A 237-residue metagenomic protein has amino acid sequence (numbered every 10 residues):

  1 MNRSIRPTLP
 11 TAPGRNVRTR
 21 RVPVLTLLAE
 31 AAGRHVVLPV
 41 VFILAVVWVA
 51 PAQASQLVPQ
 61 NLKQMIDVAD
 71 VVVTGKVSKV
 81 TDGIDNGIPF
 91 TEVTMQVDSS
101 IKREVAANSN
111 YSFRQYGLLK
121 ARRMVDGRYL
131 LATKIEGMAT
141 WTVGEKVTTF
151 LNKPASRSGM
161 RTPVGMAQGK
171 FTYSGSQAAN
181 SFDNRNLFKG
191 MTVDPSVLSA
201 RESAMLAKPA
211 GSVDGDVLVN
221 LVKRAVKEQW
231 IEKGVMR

Functional and structural regions predicted by a protein language model:
M1-G33: N-terminal secretory signal peptides that target proteins for export/translocation
G33-W48: Bacterial N-terminal signal peptides
W48-A54: Sec/Tat signal peptide C-region and signal peptidase I cleavage site
Q53, G127-R237: Netrin-like (NTR/C345C) domain of secreted extracellular proteins
M65-T74: Short coil-to-beta-strand transition motifs
S78-T81: Conserved positions in beta-strands of structured domains
G83-T94: Short aromatic-glycine-enriched beta-strand elements
N108-K134: Beta-strand/loop nucleic-acid-binding surfaces
